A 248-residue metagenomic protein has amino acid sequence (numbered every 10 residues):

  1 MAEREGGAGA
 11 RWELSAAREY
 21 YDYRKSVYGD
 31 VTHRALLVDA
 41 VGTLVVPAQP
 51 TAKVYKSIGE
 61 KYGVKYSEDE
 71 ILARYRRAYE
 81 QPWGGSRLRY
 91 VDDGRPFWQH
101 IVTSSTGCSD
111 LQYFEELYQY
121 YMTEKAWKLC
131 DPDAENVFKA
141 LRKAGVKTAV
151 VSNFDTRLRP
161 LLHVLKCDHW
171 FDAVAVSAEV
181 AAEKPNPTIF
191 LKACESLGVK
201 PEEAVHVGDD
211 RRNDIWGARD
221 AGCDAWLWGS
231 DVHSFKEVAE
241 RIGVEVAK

Functional and structural regions predicted by a protein language model:
M1-A35, V46, D69, D110-F114 (+2 more regions): Asp-based, Mg2+/Mn2+-dependent phosphohydrolase catalytic module
R4, G9-N136, K143-A144: N-terminal helical cap/lid subdomain that shapes the substrate entry/recognition surface in HAD-like hydrolases
